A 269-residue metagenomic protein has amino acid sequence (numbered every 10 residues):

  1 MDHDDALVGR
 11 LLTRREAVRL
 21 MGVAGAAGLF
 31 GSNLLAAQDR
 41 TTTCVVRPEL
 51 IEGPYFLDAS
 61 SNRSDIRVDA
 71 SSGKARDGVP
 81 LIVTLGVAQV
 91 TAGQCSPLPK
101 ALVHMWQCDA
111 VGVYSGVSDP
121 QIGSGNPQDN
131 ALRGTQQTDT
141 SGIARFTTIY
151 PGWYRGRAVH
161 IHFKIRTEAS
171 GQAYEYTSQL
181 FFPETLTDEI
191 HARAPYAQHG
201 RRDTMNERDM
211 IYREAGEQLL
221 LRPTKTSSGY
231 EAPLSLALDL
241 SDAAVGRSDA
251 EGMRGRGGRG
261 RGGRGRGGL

Functional and structural regions predicted by a protein language model:
M1-E16, V23-F30: N-terminal secretory signal peptides
L20-V23, K164-R166: Alpha-helical and His/Cys-centered functional microenvironments
A36-A37: Boundary at the C-terminal end of the N-terminal hydrophobic targeting segment
R40-A215, P233, A237-R254, G268: Beta-strand-dominated extracellular/periplasmic modules and repeats in secreted or surface-exposed proteins
R213-T224: Low-complexity, intrinsically disordered Gly/Pro/Thr-rich segments
T226-E231: Extracellular interaction modules
R256-L269: Long, low-complexity intrinsically disordered regions enriched in Ser/Thr, Asp/Glu, Pro/Gly
